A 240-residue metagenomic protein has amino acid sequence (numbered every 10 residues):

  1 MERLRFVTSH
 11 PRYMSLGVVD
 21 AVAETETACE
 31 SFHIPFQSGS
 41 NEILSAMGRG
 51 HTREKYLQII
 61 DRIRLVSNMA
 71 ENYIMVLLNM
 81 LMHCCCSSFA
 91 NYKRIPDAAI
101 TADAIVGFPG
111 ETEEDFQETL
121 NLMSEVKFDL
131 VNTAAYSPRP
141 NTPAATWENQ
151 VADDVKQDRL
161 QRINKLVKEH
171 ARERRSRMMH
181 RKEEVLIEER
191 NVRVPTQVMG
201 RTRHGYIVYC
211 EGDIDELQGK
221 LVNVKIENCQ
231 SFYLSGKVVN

Functional and structural regions predicted by a protein language model:
M1-E111: Conserved SAM/AdoMet-binding glycine-rich loop
E2, D129, K220: Short acidic/polar active-site loop segments enriched in Thr and Asp
F6, I34, D103, M123 (+4 more regions): Conserved, mostly hydrophobic/aromatic
T8, T101-A102, T112, T119 (+2 more regions): Ser/Thr-centric signal marking residues that sit in or immediately flank functional binding/regulatory motifs
Y13-G17, F36-G48, I105-E113, D129-D154 (+2 more regions): Flexible glycine/acidic-rich beta-alpha junction loops that bind and position SAM and/or redox cofactors in anaerobic
L16-E30, E111-D129, D153-D158, I187-R190: Short, electropositive alpha-helical surface patch
F32, E54-L65, C85-S88, K93 (+5 more regions): Proteins enriched for Cys/Gly/acidic motifs involved in redox and nucleic-acid/cofactor modification
A135, T146-N240: Terminal RNA-binding accessory module
